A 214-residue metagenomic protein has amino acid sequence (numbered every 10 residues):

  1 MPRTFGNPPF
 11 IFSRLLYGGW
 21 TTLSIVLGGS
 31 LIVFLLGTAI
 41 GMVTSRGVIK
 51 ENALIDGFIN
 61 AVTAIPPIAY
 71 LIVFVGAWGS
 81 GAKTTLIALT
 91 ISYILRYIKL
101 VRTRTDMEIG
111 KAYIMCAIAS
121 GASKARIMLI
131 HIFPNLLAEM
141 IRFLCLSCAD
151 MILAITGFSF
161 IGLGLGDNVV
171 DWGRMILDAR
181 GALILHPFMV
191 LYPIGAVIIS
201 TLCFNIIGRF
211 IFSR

Functional and structural regions predicted by a protein language model:
P2-T4, I49-I98, T103-M107: Generic hydrophobic transmembrane alpha-helix motif, especially the helices
R14-L16, F58, V101, T105 (+5 more regions): Short hydrophobic alpha-helical segments within the ABC transporter permease transmembrane module
W20-L36, A125-G157: Transmembrane alpha-helices
I25-N60, L71-I72, I206: Transmembrane-helix boundary motif in ABC transporter permease subunits
I72, G81, T85-L86, T90 (+1 more regions): Non-cytoplasmic
G76, T105, A154-Y192, A196: Glycine-rich helix-loop "coupling/hinge" segments at transmembrane-helix boundaries in multipass transporters
S92, A138, C145-C148, P187-R214: C-terminal transmembrane helix and the adjacent membrane-cytosol boundary/short C-terminal tail of inner/organellar
